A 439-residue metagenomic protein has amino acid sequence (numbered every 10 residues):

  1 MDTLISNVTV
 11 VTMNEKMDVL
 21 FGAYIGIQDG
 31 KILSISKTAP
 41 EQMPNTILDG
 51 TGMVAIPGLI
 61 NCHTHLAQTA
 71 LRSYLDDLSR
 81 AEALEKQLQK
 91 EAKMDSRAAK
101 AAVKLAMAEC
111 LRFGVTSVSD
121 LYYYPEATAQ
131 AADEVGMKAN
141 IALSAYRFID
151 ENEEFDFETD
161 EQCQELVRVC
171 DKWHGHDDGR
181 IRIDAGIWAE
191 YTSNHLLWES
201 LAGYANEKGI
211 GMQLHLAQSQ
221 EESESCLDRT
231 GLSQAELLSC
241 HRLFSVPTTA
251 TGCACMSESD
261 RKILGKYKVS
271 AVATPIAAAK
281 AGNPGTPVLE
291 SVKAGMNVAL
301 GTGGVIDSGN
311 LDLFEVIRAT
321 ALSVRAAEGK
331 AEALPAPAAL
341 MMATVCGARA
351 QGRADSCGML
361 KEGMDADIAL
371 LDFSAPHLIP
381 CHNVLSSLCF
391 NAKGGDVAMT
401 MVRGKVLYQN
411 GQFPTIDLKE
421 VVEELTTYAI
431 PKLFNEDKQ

Functional and structural regions predicted by a protein language model:
M1-A23, Q28, L33, T38-E41 (+1 more regions): Active-site microenvironment of metallo-dependent hydrolases
T3-S6, E41-A83, K104-R112: Replace "His-x-His-based motif
V8, I25, G30, G52 (+14 more regions): Divalent metal-coordination and catalytic microenvironments
A70-A101, N140-E161, Q220-S245, Y267-S270 (+1 more regions): Active-site gating loops and adjacent loop-to-helix segments of metal-dependent hydrolytic enzymes
R72-M137, Q162-H176, E424-F434: Alpha-helical scaffold segments that flank or form the walls of functional sites
A129-A254, S259-R261: Metal-coordinating catalytic core of metallo-dependent amide/deamination hydrolases
C240-P247, L289-A375, N391-A392: His/Asp/Glu-enriched, well-ordered alpha-helical/loop segment that forms or immediately abuts the divalent-metal
S259, G265-M296, G301-T302: A conserved active-site cap/scaffold subdomain adjacent to cofactor or substrate pockets
